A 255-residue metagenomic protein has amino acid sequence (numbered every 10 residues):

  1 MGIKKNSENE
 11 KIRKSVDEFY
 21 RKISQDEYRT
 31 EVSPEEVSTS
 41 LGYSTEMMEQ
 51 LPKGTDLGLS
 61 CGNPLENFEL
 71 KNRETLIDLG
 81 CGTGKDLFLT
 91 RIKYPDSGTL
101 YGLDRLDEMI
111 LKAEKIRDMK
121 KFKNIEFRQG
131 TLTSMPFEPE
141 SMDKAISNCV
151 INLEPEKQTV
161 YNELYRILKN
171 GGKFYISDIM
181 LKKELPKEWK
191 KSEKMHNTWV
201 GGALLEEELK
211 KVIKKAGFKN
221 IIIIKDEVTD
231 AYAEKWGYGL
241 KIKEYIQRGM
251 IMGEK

Functional and structural regions predicted by a protein language model:
M1-S38: N-terminal auxiliary segments of SAM/dcSAM-dependent transferases
P34-T75, L89, K93: Conserved alpha-helix/loop element of class I SAM-dependent methyltransferases that forms part of the SAM/SAH-binding
N72-S134: Class I SAM-dependent methyltransferase SAM/SAH-binding core
T133-K144: A short acidic, Gly/Pro-enriched loop at the edge of an enzyme's catalytic core that lines a small-molecule cofactor
Q158-K173: A short glycine-rich, Lys/Arg-flanked "PGG" loop and its adjoining helix->strand segment in the class I
M180-V200: Short, glycine-/aromatic-enriched active-site segment of Class I SAM-dependent methyltransferases
G202-A216: Short alpha-helix
Y232-K255: Core SAM-dependent methyltransferase catalytic element
